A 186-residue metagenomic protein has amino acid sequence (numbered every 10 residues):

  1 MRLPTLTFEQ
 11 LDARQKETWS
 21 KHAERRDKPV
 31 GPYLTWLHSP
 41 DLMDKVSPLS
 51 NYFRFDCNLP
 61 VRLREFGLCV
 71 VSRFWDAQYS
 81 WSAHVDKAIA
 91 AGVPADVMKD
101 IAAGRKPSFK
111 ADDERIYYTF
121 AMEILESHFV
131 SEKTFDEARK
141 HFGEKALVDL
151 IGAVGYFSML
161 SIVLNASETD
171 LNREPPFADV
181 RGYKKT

Functional and structural regions predicted by a protein language model:
M1-T186: Hydrophobic alpha-helical segments
